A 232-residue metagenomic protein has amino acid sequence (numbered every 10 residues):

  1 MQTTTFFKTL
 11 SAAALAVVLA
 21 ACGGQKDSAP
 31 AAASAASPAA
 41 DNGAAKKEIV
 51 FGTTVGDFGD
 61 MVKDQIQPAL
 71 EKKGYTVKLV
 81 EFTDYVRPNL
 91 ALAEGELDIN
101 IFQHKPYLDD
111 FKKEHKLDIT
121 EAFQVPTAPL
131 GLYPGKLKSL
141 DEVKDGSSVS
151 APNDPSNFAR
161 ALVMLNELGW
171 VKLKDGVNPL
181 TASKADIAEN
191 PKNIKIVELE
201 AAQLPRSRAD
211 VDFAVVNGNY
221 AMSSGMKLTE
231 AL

Functional and structural regions predicted by a protein language model:
V17-A21: C-terminal motif of bacterial Sec signal peptides marking the signal peptidase cleavage site
C22-S34: Bacterial lipoprotein signal-peptidase II cleavage site
V55-K78: Short, polar/charged alpha-helical segment
L79-L90, V177-R206: Short helix-initiation/N-cap motifs at beta->coil->alpha
Y85-K116, L132, K138, S223: Pocket-flanking alpha-helical
A93-Q103, S147, W170, K192-K195 (+1 more regions): Alpha-to-beta junction loops
D110-A122, L137, D210, V215 (+1 more regions): Ligand-binding "clamshell"
A122-V171: A conserved helix-loop-strand patch within extracytoplasmic ligand-binding domains of the periplasmic binding
